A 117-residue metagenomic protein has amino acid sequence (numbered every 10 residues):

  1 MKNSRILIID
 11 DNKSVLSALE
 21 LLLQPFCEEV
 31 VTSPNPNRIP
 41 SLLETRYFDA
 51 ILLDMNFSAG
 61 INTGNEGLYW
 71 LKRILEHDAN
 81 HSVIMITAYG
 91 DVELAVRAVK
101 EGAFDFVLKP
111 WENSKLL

Functional and structural regions predicted by a protein language model:
M1-L7, E20, N37: Non-catalytic signal-transmission and effector/linker regions of two-component phosphorelay proteins
K13-V31: Two-component/phosphorelay signaling modules centered on CheY-like receiver
C27-N37, L42, N62-T63: Short hydrophobic/Thr-rich beta-strand motif most characteristic of the beta2 strand and flanking loop of CheY-like
N56, G60-N80, R97: Short amphipathic alpha-helix used as the core "switch/output" element in two-component signaling
H77, Y89-G90, E101: Short, conserved "switch-loop" micro-motifs in signal-transduction and mechanochemical regulators
E93, V107-L117: C-terminal output helix
